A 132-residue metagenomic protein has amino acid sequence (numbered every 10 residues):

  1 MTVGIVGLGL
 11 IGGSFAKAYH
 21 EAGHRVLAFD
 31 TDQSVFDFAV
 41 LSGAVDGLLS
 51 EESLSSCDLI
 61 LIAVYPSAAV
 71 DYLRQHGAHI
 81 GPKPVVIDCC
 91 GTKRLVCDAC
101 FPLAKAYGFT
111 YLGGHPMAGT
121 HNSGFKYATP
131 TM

Functional and structural regions predicted by a protein language model:
M1-E51: NAD(P)+-binding Rossmann beta1-loop-alpha1 motif at the extreme N-terminus of oxidoreductases
E21, A78-P82, L103-F109: Short helix-capping segments at alpha-helix termini
L27, V86-I87, L112: Structural detector of well-ordered beta-strand residues that form the stable sheet scaffold of enzyme domains
Q33, G91, A118: Short, glycine/acidic-enriched loop or turn micro-motifs at the edges of active sites
S34-V35, A68, K93-V96: Conserved short alpha-helix immediately C-terminal to the canonical SAM/SAH-binding motif I of Rossmann-like
E52-I80, P84-I87: Rossmann-like NAD(P)-binding element
L103-M132: Rossmann-fold dinucleotide-binding core
